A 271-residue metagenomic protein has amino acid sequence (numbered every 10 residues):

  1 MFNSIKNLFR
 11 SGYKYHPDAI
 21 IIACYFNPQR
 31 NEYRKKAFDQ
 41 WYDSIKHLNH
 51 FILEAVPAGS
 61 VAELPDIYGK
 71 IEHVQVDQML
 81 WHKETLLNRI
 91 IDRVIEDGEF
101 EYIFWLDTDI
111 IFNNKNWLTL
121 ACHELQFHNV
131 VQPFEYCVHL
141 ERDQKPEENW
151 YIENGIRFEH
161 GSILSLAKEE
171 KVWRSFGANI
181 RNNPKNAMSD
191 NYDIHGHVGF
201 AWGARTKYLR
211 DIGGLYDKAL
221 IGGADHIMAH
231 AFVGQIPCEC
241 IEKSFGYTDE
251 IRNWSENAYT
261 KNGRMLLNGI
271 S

Functional and structural regions predicted by a protein language model:
F2-H16, N27-W41, K218-S271: C-terminal catalytic/acceptor-binding lobe
H16-I20, Y42-L53, G69-I71, E101: Short loop->beta transition adjacent to catalytic acidic/histidine clusters or analogous donor-positioning motifs
Y25, Q29-R30, S44-I45, L53-L64 (+1 more regions): A conserved acidic beta->alpha catalytic loop
A37-Q40, T85, R89, N116-L120 (+1 more regions): Alpha-helical elements of Rossmann-like donor-binding domains used by nucleotide-donor carbohydrate transfer enzymes
V56-F100: Active-site-proximal specificity loops/subdomain of glycosyltransferases
Q78, L106-I110, D217: Short acidic donor-binding/metal-coordinating loop in glycosyltransferase active sites
E99-N113: Short beta-strand-to-loop acidic/aromatic patch adjacent to the donor-nucleotide binding site
N113-G223, A229-G234, Y247-I251: Conserved catalytic core of nucleotide-sugar-dependent glycosyltransferases
